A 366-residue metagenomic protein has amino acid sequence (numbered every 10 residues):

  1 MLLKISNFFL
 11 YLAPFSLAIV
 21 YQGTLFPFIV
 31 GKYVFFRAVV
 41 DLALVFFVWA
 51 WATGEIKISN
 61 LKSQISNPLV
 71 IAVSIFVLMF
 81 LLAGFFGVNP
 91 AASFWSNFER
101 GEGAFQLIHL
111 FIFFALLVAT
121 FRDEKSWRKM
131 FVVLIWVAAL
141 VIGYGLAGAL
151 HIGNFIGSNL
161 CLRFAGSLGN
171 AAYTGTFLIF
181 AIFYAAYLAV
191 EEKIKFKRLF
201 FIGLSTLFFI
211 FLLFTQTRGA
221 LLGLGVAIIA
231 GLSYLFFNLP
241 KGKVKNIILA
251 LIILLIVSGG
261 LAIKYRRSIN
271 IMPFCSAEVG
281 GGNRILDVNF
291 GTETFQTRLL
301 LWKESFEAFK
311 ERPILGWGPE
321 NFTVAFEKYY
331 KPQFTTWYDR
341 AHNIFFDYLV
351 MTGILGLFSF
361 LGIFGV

Functional and structural regions predicted by a protein language model:
M1-L2: Short, Lys/Arg-rich, polar N-terminal cytosolic tail immediately upstream of the first transmembrane signal-anchor
I5-G23, R37-W49, V73-G87, G103-I269 (+2 more regions): Alpha-helical transmembrane segments of multi-pass inner-membrane proteins
V20-V34, A52-I56: Short, hydrophobic transmembrane alpha-helix segments
F26-F28, A92-F98, L213-R218: Membrane-interface helix caps and helix-loop-helix hairpins in membrane proteins
K57-S66: Arg/Gly-rich low-complexity intrinsically disordered repeat tracts
R100-G103, F290-G291: Extracellular loop and loop/strand-boundary signature of outer-membrane beta-barrel proteins
A149-C161, C275-G280, K328-K331: Peri-membrane helix termini and adjoining interfacial loops of integral membrane proteins
N170, G282-Y338, F345-S359: TM-adjacent membrane-interface loops and short helices in multi-pass inner/ER membrane proteins
